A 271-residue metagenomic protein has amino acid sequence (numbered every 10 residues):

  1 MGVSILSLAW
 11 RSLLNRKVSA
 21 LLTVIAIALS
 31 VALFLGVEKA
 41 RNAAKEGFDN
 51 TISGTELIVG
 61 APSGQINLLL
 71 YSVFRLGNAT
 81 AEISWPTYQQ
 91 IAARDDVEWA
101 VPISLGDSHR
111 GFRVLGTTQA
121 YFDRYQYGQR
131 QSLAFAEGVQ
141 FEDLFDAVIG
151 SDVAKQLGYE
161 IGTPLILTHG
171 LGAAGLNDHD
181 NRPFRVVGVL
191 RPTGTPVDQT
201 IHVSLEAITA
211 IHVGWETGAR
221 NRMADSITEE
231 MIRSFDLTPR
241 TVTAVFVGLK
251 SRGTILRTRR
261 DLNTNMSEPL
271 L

Functional and structural regions predicted by a protein language model:
M1-L35: N-terminal Sec/SRP start-transfer signal
A32-D123, V139-D143, E268-P269: Hydrophobic, regular-secondary-structure patches
G54, D95, H109-F112, T117 (+7 more regions): Extracytoplasmic
E56-G60, R113-G116, D146-V148, P164-T168 (+3 more regions): Soluble periplasmic/extracytoplasmic beta-strand elements of cell-envelope proteins
L105-R110, L133-V148, I166, L171-T195: Beta-strand-rich non-transmembrane domains
V114-L165: Short beta-strand boundary microenvironments
D178-R185, V189-L271: Mechanotransmission and gating elements of multispan inner-membrane complexes involved in transport and envelope
